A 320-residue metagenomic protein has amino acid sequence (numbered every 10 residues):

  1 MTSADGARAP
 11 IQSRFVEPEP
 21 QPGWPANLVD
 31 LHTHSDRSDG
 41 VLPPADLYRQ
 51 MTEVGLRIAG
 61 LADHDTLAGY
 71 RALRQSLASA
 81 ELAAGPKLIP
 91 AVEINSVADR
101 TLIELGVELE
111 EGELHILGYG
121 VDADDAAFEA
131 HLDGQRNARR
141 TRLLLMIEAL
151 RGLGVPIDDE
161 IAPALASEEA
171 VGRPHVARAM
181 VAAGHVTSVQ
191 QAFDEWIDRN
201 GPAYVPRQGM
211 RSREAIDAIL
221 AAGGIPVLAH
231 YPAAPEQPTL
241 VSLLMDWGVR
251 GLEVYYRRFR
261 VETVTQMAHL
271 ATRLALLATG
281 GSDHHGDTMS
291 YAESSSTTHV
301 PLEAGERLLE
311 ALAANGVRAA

Functional and structural regions predicted by a protein language model:
M1-E111, E195-D198, M210, E214-I219 (+1 more regions): An N-terminally biased module of ancient metal coordination in phosphate/nucleic-acid-related enzymes
A68, A138-L145, V171, H175: Residues forming well-ordered secondary-structure scaffolds
A72, L145, A149-G152, H175 (+2 more regions): Alpha-helical scaffold segments in soluble metabolic enzymes
V92, G120-D122, G154: Generic hydrophobic/packing signal
D99-G134, A138-R140, R178, A182-G201 (+1 more regions): Active-site gating loops and adjacent loop-to-helix segments of metal-dependent hydrolytic enzymes
N137-A164: Conserved phosphoryl-transfer catalytic core
L153, A183, Y255: Change "in soluble alpha/beta enzymes" to "in soluble alpha/beta proteins
A166-A229: Conserved acidic, metal-coordinating active-site core of Asp-based, Mg2+-dependent phosphoryl-transfer enzymes
